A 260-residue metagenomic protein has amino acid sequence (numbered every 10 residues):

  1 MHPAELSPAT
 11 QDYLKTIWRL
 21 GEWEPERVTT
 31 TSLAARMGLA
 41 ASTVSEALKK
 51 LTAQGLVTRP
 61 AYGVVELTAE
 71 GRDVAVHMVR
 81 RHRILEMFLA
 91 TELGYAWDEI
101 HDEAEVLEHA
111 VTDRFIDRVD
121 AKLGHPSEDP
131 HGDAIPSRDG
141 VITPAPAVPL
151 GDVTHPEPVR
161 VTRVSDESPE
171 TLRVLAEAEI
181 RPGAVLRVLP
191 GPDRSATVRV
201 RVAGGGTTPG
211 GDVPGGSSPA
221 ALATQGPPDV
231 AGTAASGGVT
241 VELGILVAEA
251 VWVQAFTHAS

Functional and structural regions predicted by a protein language model:
M1-L39: Extreme N-terminal segment that seeds HTH/winged-HTH DNA-binding domains in transcriptional regulators
S42: Key DNA-contact positions within bacterial/archaeal DNA-binding proteins
L48-K49: Short, hydrophobic-biased segments on the C-terminal half of alpha helices that form "recognition helices"
A53-P60: A short, conserved structural fragment
G63-H82: Basic, amphipathic "hinge/linker" alpha-helix immediately C-terminal to the N-terminal HTH DNA-binding motif
R80-I116: Ordered, amphipathic secondary-structure segments that act as subunit-interaction surfaces in large macromolecular
E108-I245: Mid-protein regulatory/catalytic core that forms ligand/cofactor-binding pockets and protein-protein interaction
